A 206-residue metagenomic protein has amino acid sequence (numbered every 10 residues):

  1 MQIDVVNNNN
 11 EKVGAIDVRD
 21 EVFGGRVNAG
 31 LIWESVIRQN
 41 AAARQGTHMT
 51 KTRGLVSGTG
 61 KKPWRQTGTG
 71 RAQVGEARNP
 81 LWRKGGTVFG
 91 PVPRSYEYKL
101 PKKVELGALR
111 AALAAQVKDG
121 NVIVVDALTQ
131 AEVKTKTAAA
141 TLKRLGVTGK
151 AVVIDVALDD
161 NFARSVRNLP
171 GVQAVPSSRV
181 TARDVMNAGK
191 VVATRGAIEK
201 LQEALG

Functional and structural regions predicted by a protein language model:
M1-Q45, G90-G206: Extended polybasic, low-complexity segments that bind anionic RNA or targeting/receptor surfaces
T47-T52: Short coil/turn segments at secondary-structure boundaries
R53-F89: Glycine/serine-rich anion-binding loops at beta->alpha junctions that coordinate negatively charged ligand groups
